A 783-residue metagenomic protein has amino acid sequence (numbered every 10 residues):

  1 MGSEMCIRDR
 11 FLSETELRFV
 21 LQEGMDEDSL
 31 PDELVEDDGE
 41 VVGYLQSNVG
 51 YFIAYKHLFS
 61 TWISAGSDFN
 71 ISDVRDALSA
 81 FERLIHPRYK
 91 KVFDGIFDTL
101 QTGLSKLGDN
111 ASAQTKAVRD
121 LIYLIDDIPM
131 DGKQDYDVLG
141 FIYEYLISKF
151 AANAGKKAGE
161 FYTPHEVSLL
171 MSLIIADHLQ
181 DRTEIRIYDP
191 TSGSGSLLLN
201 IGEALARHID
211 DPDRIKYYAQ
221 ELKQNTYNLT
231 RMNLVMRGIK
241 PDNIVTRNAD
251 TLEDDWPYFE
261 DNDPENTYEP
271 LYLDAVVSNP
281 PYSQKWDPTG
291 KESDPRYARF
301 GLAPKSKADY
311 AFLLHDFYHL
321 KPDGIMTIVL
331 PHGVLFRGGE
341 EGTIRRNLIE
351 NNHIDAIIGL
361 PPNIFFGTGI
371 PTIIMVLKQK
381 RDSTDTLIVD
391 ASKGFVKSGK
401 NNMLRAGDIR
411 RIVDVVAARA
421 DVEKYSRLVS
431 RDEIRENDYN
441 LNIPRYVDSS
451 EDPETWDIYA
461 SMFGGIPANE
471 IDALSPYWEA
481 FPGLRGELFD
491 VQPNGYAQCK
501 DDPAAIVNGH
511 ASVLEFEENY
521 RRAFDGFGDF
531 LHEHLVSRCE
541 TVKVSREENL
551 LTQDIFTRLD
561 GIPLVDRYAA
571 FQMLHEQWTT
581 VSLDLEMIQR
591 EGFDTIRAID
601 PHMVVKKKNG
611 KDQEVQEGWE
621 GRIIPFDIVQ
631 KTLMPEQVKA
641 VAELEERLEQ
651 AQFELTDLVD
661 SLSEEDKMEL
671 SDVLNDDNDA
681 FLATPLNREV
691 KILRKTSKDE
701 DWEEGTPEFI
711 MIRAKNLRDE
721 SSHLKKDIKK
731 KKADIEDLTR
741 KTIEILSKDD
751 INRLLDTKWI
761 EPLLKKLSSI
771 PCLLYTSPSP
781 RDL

Functional and structural regions predicted by a protein language model:
M1-E4, R8-A176, V245-T251, G359-P362 (+5 more regions): Non-catalytic, mostly N-terminal accessory regions of nucleic-acid modification and defense proteins
M1-S3, D254-W256, Y268-A275, P281-S449 (+1 more regions): Signature of N6-adenine DNA methyltransferases within the class I
D137, E166, S196, N200 (+20 more regions): Generic recognition of stable, solvent-exposed alpha-helical segments in well-folded globular domains
D137-V138, R182, I325: Alpha-helix N-cap and coil->helix boundary residues
A158-S278, S283-D287, D294-F300, P304 (+4 more regions): Conserved S-adenosyl-L-methionine
T163, T191-S194, T368, T372 (+1 more regions): Ser/Thr-centric signal marking residues that sit in or immediately flank functional binding/regulatory motifs
L205-D213, D323-I325, L717-E720: A short alpha-helix capping/helix-coil boundary motif
R214, Y318-L320, T776: Short N-terminal helix-initiation segments at or just after the protein's N-terminus
